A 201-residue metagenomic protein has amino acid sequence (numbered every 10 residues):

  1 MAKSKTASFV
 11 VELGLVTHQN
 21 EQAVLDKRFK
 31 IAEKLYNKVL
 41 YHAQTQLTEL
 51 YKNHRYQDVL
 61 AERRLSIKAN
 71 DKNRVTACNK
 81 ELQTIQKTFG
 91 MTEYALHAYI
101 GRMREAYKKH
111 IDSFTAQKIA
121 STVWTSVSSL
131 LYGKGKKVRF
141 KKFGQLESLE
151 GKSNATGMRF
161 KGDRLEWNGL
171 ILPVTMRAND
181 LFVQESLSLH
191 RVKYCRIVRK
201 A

Functional and structural regions predicted by a protein language model:
M1-A201: Nucleic-acid substrate recognition interfaces
